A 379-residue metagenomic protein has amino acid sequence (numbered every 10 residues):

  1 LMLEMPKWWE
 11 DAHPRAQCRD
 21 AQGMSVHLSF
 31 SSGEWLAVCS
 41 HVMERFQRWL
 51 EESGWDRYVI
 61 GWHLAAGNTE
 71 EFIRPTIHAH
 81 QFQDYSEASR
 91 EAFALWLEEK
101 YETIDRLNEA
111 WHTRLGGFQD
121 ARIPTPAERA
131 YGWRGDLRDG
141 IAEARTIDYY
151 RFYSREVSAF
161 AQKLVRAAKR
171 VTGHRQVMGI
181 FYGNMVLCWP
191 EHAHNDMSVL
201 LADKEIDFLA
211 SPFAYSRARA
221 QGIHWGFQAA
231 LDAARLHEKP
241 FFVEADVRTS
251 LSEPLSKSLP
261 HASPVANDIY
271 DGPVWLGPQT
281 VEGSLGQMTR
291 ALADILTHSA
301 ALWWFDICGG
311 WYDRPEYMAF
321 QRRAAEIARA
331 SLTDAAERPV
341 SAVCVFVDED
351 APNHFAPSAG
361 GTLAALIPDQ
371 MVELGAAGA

Functional and structural regions predicted by a protein language model:
M2-I206, P212-Y215, H224, D232: Polysaccharide-binding and catalytic clefts of secreted carbohydrate-active enzymes
H174, D207-L209, F213-A379: Carbohydrate-binding surfaces of carbohydrate-active enzymes
